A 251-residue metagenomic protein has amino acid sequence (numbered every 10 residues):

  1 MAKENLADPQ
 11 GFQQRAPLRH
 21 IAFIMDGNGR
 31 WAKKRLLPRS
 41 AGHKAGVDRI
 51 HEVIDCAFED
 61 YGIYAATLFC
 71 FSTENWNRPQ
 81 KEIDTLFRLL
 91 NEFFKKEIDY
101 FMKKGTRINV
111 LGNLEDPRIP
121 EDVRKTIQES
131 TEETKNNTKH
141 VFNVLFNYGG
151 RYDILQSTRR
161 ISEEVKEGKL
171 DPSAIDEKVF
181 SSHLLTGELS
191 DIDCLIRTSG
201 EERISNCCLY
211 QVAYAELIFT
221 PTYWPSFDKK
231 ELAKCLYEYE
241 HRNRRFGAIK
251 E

Functional and structural regions predicted by a protein language model:
M1-E251: Flexible, compositionally biased loop and terminal segments
